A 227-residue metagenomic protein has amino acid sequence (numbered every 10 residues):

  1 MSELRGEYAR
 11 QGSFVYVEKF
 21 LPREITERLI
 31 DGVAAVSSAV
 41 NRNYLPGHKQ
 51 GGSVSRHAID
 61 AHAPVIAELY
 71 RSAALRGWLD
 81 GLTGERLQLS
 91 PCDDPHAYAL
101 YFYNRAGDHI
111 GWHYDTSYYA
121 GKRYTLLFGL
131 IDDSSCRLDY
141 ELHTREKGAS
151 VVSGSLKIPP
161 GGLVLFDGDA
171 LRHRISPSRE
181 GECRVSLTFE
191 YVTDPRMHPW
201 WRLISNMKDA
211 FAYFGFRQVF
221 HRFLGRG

Functional and structural regions predicted by a protein language model:
M1-T83: Non-heme Fe(II)/2-oxoglutarate
G32, P177-S178: Residue-level signal for well-ordered alpha-helical positions
A39-Y44, V151, D169-S176: Soluble, non-transmembrane catalytic domains of enzymes that act on hydrophobic metabolites at membranes
Q50-S55, L100-Y101, M207-A212: Amphipathic alpha-helical surface "interface" segments used for docking/oligomerization or membrane association within
H62-L75, A106-H109, L127-R137, W201-F214: Short N-terminal helix-initiation segments at or just after the protein's N-terminus
A63-I66, D115, R145-G148, A170-P177 (+1 more regions): A general structural signal for short secondary-structure boundary/capping elements
D80-A170, E182, S186, T193-W201: Catalytic core of non-heme Fe(II) oxygenases with the double-stranded beta-helix
R179-G227: Non-heme Fe(II)/2-oxoglutarate
